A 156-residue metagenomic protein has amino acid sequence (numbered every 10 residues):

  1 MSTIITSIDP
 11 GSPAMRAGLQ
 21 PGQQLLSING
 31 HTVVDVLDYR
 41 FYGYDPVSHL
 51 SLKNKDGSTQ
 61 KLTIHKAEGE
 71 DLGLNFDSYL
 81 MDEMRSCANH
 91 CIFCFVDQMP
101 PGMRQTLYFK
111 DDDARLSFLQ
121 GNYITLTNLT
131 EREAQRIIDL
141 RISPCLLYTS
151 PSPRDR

Functional and structural regions predicted by a protein language model:
S2-P10: Short, structured beta-strand/loop micro-motifs enriched in basic residues and often containing a Trp
P10-P13, V34-V36: Short alpha-helix capping/helix-loop boundary micro-motifs
P13-A17, R40-F41: Short, surface-exposed secondary-structure edge patches
R16-V34: Conserved PDZ fold ligand-binding element
R40-F76: PDZ-domain C-terminal substructure recognizer with occasional recognition of PDZ-binding tails
D77-G121: Canonical Radical SAM [4Fe-4S] cluster-binding loop centered on the CxxxCxxC motif and its immediate flanking residues
Y148-D155: Conserved small/polar residues in nucleotide/adenosyl-binding loops
